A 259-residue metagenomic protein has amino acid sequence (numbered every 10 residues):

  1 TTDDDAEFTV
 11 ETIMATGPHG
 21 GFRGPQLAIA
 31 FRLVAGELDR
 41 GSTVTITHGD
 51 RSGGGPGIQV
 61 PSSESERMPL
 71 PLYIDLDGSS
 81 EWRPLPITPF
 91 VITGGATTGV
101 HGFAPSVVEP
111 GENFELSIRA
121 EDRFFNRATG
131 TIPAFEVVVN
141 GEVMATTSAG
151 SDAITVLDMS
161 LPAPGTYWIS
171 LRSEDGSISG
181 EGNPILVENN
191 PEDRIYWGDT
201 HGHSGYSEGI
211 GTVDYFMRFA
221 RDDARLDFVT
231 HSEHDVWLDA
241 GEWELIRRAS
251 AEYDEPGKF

Functional and structural regions predicted by a protein language model:
T1-G99: Ser/Thr/Pro/Gly-rich, low-complexity intrinsically disordered stalk/linker tracts of secreted and surface-exposed
D3-E11, H19, V138-G150, I154-V156: Low-complexity "stalk/linker" and mucin-like segments enriched in Ser/Thr/Pro/Ala/Gly
G41, V108-G111, G150-D152, P164: Solvent-exposed, conformationally flexible loop/turn segments
E64-M68, A120-A145: Short flexible loop/turn segments that cap and initiate beta-strands
R67-P69, E115, T166-S170: Short, conserved beta-strand segments of beta-strand-rich sandwich/propeller modules, principally
L85-F124, A128, P184-R194: Short S/T/G/P-enriched beta-strand
T146-R194: Extended acidic/polar, glycine-enriched regions that form or flank non-catalytic beta-rich accessory modules
G180, N189-F259: A metal-dependent hydrolase metal-coordination microenvironment
